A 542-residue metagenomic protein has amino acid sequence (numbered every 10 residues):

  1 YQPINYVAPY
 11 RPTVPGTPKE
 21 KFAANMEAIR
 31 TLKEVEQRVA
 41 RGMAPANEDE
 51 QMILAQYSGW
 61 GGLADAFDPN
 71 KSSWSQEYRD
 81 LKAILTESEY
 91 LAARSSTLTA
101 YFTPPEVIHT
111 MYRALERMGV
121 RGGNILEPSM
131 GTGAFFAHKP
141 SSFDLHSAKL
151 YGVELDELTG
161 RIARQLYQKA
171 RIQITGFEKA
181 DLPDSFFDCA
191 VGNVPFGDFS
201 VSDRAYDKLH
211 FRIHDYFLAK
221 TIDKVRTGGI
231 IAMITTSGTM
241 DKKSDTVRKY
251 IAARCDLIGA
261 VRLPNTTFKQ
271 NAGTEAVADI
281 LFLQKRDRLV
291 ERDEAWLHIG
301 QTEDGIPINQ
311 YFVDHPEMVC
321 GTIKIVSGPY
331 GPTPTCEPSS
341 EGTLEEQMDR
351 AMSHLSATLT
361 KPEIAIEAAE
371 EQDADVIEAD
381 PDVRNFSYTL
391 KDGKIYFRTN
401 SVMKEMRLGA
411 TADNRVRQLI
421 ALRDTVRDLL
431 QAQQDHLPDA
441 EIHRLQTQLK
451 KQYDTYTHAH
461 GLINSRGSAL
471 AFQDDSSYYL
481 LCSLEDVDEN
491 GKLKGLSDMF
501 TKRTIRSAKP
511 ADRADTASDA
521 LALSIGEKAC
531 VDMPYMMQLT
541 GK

Functional and structural regions predicted by a protein language model:
Y1-Q56, W60, N70-W74, T358-K542: Charged, often flexible domain-edge or linker segments that flank or initiate folded functional domains
P3-L166: Class I S-adenosyl-L-methionine
M43, I108-S141, L150-G152, D156 (+4 more regions): Conserved proline-anchored active-site loop of SAM-dependent methyltransferases that bridges a beta-strand
F102-E106, K208-D215: Conserved phosphate-coordination/catalytic loops
K149, A170-R171, D256-G259: Conserved beta-strand segments of alpha/beta enzyme cores
V153-E157, H210-K269, A276-L283: Conserved Class I SAM-dependent methyltransferase catalytic core
Q270-I366: Flexible, glycine-/basic-rich loop-and-beta segments that form/coincide with the SAM-dependent methyltransferase
